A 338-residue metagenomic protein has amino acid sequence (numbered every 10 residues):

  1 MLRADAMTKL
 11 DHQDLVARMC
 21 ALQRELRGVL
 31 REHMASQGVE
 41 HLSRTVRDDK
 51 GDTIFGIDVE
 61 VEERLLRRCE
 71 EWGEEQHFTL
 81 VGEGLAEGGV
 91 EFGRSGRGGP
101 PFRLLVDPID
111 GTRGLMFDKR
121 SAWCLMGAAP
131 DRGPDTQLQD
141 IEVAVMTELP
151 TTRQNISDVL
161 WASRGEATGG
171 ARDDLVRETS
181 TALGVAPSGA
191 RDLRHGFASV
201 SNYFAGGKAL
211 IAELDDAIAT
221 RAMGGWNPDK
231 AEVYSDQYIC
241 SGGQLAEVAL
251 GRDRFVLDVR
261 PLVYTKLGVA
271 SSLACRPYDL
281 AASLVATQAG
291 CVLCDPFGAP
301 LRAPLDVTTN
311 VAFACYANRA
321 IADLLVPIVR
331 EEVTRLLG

Functional and structural regions predicted by a protein language model:
M1-I109, A320, T334-G338: N-terminal subdomain of lithium-sensitive/metallo-dependent phosphomonoesterases centered on the IMPase/IPPase/PAP
M19, Q23-L26, L30, G96 (+1 more regions): An extended, acidic
H33-S36, E70-H77, D131-T136, R221-K230 (+1 more regions): Alpha-helix termini
D49-I54, D110-G114, V233-S235, S271-S272: A short glycine/serine-rich beta->alpha loop
V59-E62, K119-S121, D279, S283: Short alpha-helical patches at coil-to-helix transitions and adjacent helical residues in well-structured domains
L65, C69, C124-A128, V248 (+1 more regions): Buried hydrophobic packing segments
Q76-F78, E142, V233-Y234: Residue-level recognition of the N-termini of beta-strands and the immediately preceding loop/turn
R97-G165: DPxDG-like acidic metal-binding loop motif
